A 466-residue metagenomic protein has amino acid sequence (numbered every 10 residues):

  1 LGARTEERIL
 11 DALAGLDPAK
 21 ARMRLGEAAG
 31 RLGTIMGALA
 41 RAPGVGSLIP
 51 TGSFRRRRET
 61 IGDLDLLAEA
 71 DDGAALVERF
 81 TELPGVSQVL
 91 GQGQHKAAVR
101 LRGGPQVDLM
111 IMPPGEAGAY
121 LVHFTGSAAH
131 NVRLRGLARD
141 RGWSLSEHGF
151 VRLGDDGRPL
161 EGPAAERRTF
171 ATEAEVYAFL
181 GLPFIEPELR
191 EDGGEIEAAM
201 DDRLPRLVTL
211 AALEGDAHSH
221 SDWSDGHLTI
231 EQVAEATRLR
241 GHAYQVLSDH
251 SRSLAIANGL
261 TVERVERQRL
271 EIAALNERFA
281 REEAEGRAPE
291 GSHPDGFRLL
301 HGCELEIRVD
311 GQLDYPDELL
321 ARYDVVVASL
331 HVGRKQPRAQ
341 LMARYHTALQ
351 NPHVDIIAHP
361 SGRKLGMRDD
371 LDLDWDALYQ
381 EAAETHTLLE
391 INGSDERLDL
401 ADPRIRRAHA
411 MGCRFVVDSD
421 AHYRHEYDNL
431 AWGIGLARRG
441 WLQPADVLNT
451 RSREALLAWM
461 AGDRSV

Functional and structural regions predicted by a protein language model:
L1, L39-V45, F54, G85-V89 (+1 more regions): Short acidic amphipathic segments
L1-I49: Helical scaffold of the NTase/Pol beta-like nucleotidyltransferase catalytic core
R4-A12, L207-A211, V246: Flexible hinge/switch segments at interdomain interfaces of large molecular machines
G46-T51, L299-H301: Short beta-strand elements
R57-G215, H220, I230-G241, R252-F297 (+1 more regions): Charged catalytic cores and adjacent phosphate/nucleic-acid-binding surfaces used for phosphate/nucleic-acid chemistry
D225: Conserved SAM-binding loop
L305-E306: Active-site beta-strand->loop->alpha-helix modules in alpha/beta enzyme cores, enriched in Gly/His/Asp(Glu)
